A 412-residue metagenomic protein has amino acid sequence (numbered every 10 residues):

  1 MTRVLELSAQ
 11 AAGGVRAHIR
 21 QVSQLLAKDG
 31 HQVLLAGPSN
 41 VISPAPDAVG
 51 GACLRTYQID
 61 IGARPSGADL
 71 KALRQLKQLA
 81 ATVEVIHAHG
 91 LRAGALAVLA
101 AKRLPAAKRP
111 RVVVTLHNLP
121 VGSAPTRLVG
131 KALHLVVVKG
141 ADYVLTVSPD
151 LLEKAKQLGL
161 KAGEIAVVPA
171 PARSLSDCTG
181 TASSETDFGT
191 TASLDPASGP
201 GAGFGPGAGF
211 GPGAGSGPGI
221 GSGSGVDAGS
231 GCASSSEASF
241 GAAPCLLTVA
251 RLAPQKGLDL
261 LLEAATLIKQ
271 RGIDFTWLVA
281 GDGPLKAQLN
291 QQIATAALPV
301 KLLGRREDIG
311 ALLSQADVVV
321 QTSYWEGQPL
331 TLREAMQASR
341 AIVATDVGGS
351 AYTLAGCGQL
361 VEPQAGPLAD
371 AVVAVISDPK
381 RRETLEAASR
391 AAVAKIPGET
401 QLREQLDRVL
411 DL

Functional and structural regions predicted by a protein language model:
L5, D187, A192-D195, A233-K256 (+1 more regions): Conserved donor-binding/catalytic core segment of Leloir-type glycosyltransferases
L5-L70, L151-K154, L158, V167 (+1 more regions): N-terminal strand-loop element at the rim of the active site of nucleotide-sugar-dependent glycosyltransferases
R16-Q24, P244, T248-L267, P284-N290: A conserved mid-protein helix/loop that constitutes part of the nucleotide-sugar donor-binding site
A88-G94, L116: Short His-centered aromatic/hydrophobic patch
A141-E164, A172, S176: A short, active-site helix/loop in glycosyltransferases that binds the activated sugar's phosphate group
R305, Y324: Aromatic "clamp/platform" in nucleotide-sugar-dependent glycosyltransferases that forms part of the donor/acceptor
A341-A344: Short hydrophobic beta-strand element within catalytic cores of glycosyltransferases and related nucleotide-activated
G356-G366, A374-K380: Conserved acidic donor-binding segment of nucleotide-sugar-dependent glycosyltransferases
